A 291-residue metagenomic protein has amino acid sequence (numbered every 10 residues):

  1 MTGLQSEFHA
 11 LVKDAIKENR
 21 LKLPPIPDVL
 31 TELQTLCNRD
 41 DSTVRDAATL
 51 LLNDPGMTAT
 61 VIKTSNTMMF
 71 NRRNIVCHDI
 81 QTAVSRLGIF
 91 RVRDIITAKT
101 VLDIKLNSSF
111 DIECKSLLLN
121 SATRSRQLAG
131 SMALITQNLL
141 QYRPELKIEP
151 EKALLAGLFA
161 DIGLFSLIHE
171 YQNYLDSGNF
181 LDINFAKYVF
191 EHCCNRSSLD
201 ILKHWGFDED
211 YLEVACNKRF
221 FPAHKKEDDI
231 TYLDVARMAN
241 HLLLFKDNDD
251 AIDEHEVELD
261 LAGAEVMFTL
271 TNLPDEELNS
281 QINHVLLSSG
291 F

Functional and structural regions predicted by a protein language model:
M1-F159, S166-N173, L202-G206, N217-H255: Conserved alpha-helical "signature site" that marks functionally important helical segments or helix/loop junctions
Q5-A15, H224, A251, L261-F291: Terminal helices and disordered tails flanking the catalytic cores of nucleotide-processing hydrolases
D79-T82, S116-L117, L175-D200, H224-I230 (+1 more regions): Divalent-cation-assisted or electrostatically stabilized phosphate/pyrophosphate-binding catalytic cores
I162-I168, V189-C193: Conserved short hydrophobic patches within well-ordered secondary structure
